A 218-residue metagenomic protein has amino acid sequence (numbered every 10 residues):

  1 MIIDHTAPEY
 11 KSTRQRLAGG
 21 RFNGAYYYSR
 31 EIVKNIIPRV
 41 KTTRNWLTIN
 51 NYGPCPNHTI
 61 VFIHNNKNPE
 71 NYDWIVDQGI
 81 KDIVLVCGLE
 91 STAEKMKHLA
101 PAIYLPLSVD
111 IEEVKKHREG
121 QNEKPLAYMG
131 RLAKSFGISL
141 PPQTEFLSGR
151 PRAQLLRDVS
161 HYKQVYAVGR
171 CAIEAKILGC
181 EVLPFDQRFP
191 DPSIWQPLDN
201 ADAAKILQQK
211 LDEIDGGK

Functional and structural regions predicted by a protein language model:
M1-H58, V84, S91-K95, L99 (+2 more regions): N-terminal pre-catalytic "stem/leader" segment of glycosyltransferase-like enzymes
T6-E9, N50-P54, H64-P69, E90-T92 (+4 more regions): Short, solvent-exposed loop/turn segments at secondary-structure junctions
I36, R131-E145: Short hydrophobic signal-anchor/transmembrane segments that target glycosyltransferases and glycosylation machinery
F62, G88, L126-G130, L147: Short hydrophobic "strand-cap" motifs at the C-terminus of beta-strands
N66-L85: Membrane-proximal helix-turn-helix segments that form the acceptor-binding/catalytic region of lipid-linked
D82-K115: Donor nucleotide-sugar binding/catalytic pocket of nucleotide-sugar-dependent glycosyltransferases
K115-S135: Conserved donor-binding/catalytic core segment of Leloir-type glycosyltransferases
Q143-A201: Donor nucleotide-activated moiety binding/catalytic core segment of transferases that use nucleotide-activated donors
